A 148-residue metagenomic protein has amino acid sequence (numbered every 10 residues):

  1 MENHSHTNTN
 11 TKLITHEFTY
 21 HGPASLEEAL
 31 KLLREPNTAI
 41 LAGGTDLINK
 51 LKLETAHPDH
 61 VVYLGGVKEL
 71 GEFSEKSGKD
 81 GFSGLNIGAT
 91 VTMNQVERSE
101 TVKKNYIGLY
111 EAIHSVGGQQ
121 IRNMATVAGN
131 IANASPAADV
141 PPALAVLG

Functional and structural regions predicted by a protein language model:
M1-G148: C-terminal structural segment of proteins
